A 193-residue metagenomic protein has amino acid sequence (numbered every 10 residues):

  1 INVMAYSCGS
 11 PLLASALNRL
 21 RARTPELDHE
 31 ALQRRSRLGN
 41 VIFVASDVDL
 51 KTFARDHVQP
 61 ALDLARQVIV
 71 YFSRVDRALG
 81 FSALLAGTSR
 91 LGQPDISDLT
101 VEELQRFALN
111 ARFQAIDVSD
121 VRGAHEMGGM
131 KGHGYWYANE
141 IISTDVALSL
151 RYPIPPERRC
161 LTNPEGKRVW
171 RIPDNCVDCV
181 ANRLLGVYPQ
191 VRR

Functional and structural regions predicted by a protein language model:
I1, L13-A14, P25: Signal peptide-directed secreted proteins
V3-A5, V44: Short beta-strand immediately N-terminal to the catalytic nucleophile in serine-hydrolase-like folds
A5-G9, L13: Gly/Ala-rich beta-loop-alpha elbow adjacent to hydrolase catalytic centers
L17-R193: Lipolytic serine-hydrolase domain surface
